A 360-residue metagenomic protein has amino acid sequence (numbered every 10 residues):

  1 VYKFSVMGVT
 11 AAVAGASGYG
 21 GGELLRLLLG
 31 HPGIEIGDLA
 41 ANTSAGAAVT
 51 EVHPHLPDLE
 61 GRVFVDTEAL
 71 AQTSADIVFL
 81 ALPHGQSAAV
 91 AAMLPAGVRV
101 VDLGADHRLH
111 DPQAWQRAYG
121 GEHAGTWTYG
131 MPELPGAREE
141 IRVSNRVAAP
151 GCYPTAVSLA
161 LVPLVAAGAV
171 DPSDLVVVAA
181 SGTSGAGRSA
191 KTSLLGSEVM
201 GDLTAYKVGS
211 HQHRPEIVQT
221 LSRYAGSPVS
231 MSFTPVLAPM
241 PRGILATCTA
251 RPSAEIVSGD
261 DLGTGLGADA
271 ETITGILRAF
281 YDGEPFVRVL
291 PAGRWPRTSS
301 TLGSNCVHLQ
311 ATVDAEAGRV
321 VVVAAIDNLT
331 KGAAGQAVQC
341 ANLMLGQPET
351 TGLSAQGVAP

Functional and structural regions predicted by a protein language model:
V1-G201, Y206-V208, G226, T312-A315 (+1 more regions): N-terminal Rossmann-like NAD(P) cofactor-binding subdomain of oxidoreductases, focused on the glycine-rich
Y19, T126, C152-L159, V208-E216 (+4 more regions): Conserved active-site and cofactor/substrate-binding residues in soluble primary-metabolism enzymes
L25, S158-V165, R214-V218, T274 (+3 more regions): Predominant activation on well-ordered alpha-helical scaffold segments within soluble catalytic domains
G33-Q72, S173-D174, V178-A179, T183-V322: C-terminal substrate-binding/catalytic lobe of Rossmann-fold NAD(P)-dependent oxidoreductases
N145-R146, A317-D327: Short FAD-binding loop at a beta-strand-to-alpha-helix junction that anchors the flavin cofactor in diverse
L237-P239, I326-G332: Glycine-rich phosphate/pyrophosphate-binding beta-alpha loops
A325-N328, V338-P360: C-terminal lid/capping helical subdomain adjacent to the catalytic/cofactor pocket in oxidative enzymes
